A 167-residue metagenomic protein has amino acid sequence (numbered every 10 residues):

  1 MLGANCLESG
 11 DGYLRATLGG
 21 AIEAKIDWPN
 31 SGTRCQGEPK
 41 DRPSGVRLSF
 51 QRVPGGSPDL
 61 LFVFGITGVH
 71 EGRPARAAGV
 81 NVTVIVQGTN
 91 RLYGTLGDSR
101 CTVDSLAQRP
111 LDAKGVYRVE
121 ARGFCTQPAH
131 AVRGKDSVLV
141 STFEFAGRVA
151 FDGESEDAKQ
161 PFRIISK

Functional and structural regions predicted by a protein language model:
M1-I22, A158-K167: N-terminal low-complexity, Pro/Thr/Ser-rich intrinsically disordered segments that act as propeptides or flexible
G3-C6, C35, C101, C125: Cysteine-centric signal of extracytoplasmic or virion-exposed proteins
G10-V116: Surface-exposed helix/loop patches within compact recognition domains
D112-K167: C-terminal or internal capping secondary-structure element at the end of a domain, subdomain, or sheet
